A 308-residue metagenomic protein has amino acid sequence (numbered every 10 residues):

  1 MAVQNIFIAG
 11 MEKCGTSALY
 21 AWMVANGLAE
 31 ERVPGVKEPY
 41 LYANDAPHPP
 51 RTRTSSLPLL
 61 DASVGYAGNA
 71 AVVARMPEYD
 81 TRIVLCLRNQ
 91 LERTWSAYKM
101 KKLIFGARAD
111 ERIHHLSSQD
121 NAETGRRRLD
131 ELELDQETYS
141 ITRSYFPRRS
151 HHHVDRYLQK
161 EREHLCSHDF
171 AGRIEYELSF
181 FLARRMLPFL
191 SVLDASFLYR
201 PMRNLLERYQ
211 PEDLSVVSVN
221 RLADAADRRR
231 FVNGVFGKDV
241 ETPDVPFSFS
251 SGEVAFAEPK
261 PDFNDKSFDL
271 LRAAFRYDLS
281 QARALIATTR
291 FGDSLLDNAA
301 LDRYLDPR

Functional and structural regions predicted by a protein language model:
M1-A70, R75-T81, C86-L165, Y304: PAPS-dependent sulfotransferase catalytic core
K37, Y176-A183, P188-L193, F197-S280 (+1 more regions): The conserved 3'-phosphoadenosine-5'-phosphosulfate
A46-R51, D110-R230, L271-A273: PAPS-dependent sulfotransferase catalytic domain
